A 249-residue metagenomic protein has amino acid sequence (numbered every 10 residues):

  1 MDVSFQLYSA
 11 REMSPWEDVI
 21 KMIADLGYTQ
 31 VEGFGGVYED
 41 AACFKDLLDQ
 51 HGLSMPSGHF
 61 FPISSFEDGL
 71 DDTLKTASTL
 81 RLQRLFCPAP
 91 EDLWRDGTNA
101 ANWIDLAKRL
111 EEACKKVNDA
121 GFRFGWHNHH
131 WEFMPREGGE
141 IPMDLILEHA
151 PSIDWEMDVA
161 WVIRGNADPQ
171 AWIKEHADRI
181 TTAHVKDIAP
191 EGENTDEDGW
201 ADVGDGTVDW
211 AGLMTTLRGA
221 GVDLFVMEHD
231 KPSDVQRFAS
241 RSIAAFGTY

Functional and structural regions predicted by a protein language model:
M1-A24, T76-R81, A120, E137 (+2 more regions): Histidine-acidic metal/acid-base catalytic patches
M1-R84: N-terminal pre-domain/capping segments
Q6-A10, F34-G36, G58-I63, P90-D92 (+4 more regions): Active-site beta-loop-alpha junctions enriched in small/polar residues
Q30, V37, I63-W155: Active-site acidic/histidine proton-transfer and metal-coordination neighborhood in alpha/beta enzyme cores
E32, S57-H59, F86, G125 (+3 more regions): Conserved beta-strand positions in the central sheet of alpha/beta enzyme cores
C43-Q50, R109-V117, L145, W172 (+1 more regions): Catalytic-core regions built around general acid/base machinery
H59-S64, G97-A100, A160, A201-G204: The substrate-binding groove and active-site-proximal loops of carbohydrate-active enzymes, especially glycoside
F61, P90-L93, N194-A201: Vicinal oxygen chelate
